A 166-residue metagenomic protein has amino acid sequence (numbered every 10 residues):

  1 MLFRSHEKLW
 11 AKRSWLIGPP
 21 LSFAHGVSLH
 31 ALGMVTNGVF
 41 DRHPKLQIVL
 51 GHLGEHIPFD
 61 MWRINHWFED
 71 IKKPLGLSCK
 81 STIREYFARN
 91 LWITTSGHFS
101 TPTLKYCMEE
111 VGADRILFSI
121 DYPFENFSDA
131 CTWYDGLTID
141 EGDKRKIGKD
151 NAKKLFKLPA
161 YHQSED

Functional and structural regions predicted by a protein language model:
M1-L2: Short, small-residue-biased leader/transition segments that mark boundaries at the very start of proteins
S5-H25, W67-N90: Active-site gating loops and adjacent loop-to-helix segments of metal-dependent hydrolytic enzymes
E7-S14, G54-E69, L104-E109, E125-L137: Histidine/acidic-residue-rich catalytic or RNA/ligand-binding cores of hydrolases and nuclease-related proteins
P20-F40: Specific transmembrane alpha-helix
G26-G33, I48, T95-T101: Active-site glycine- and acidic-residue-rich loops that bind and position anionic ligands or nucleotide-like cofactors
V35-G38, R42-Y86: Aromatic-lined glycan-binding groove of carbohydrate-active enzymes
N37-G38, L46, C79-K80, W92-T94 (+2 more regions): Mid-to-C-terminal alpha-helical segments outside catalytic/metal-binding sites
G51, S119-I120: Active-site flanking residues adjacent to catalytic metal/cofactor-binding acidic residues
